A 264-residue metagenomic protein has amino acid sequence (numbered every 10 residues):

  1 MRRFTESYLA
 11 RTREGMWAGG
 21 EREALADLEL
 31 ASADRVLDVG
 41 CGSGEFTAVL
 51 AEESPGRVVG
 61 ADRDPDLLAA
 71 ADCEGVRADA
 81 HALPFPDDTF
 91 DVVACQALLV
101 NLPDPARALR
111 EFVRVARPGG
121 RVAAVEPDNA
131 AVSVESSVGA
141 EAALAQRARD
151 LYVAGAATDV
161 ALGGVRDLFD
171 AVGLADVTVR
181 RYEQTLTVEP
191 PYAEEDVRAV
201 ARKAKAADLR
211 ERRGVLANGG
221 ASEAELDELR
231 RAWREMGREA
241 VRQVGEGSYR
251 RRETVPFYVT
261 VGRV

Functional and structural regions predicted by a protein language model:
M1-D34, E45-F46, L67: Conserved class I S-adenosyl-L-methionine
R35-L37, G42-A82: Class I SAM-dependent methyltransferase SAM/SAH-binding core
H81-V92: A short acidic, Gly/Pro-enriched loop at the edge of an enzyme's catalytic core that lines a small-molecule cofactor
D91-A106: A short SAM/SAH-binding and catalytic strip from SAM-dependent methyltransferases
A106-R121: A short glycine-rich, Lys/Arg-flanked "PGG" loop and its adjoining helix->strand segment in the class I
P127-A206: Conserved catalytic/acceptor-binding region of the Class I
T178-V264: Conserved Class I S-adenosyl-L-methionine
